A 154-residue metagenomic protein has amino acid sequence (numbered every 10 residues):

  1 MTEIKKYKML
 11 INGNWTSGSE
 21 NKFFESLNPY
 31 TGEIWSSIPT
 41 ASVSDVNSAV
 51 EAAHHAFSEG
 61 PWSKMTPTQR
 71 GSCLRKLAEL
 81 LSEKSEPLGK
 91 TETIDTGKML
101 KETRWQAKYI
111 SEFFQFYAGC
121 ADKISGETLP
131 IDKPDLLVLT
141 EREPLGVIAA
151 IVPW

Functional and structural regions predicted by a protein language model:
M1-T31, A56: Hydrophobic face of amphipathic alpha-helices that form TPR/SEL1-like repeat modules and related alpha-solenoid
I11, T16, D95, I124 (+1 more regions): Short glycine/serine/threonine-biased micro-segments
G13, G32, R70, F114 (+1 more regions): Residue-level signature of catalytic and energy-coupling elements of molecular machines, predominantly ATP/GTP-dependent
N14, K98, C120, E127 (+1 more regions): Gly/Ser/Thr-rich helix-start
N28, T40, R142: Conserved strand-loop elements at the edges of beta-sheets that form or border functional pockets
W35-S125: Glycine-rich loop-to-alpha-helix module at the N-terminal edge of alpha/beta enzyme cores
E127-W154: Conserved small-residue-rich beta-alpha loop and adjacent elements that most often cradle the phosphate/pyrophosphate
